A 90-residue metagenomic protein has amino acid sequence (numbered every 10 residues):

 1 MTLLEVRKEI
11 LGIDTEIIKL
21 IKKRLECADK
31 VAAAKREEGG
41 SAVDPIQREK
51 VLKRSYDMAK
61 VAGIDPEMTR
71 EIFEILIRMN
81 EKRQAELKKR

Functional and structural regions predicted by a protein language model:
M1-R90: Domain-level signature for soluble enzymes in the chorismate/prephenate branch of the shikimate pathway
